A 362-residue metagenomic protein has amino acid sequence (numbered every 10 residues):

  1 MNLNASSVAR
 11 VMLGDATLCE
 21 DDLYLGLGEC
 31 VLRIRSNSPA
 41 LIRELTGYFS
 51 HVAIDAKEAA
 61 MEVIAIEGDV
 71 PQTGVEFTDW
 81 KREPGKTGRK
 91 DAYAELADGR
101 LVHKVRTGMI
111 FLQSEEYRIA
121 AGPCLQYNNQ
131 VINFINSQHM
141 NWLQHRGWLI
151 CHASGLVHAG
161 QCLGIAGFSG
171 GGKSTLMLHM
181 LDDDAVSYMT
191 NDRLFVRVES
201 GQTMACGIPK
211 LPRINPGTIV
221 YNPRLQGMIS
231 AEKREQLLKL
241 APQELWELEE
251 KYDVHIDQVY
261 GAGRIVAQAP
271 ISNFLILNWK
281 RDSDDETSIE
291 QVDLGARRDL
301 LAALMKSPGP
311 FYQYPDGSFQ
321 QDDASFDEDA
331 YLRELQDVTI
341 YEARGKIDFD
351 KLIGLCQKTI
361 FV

Functional and structural regions predicted by a protein language model:
M1-A166, D183-M189, L194-V362: A noncatalytic interaction/capping subdomain that flanks phosphate/NTP-handling catalytic cores
S169-G170: Walker A (P-loop) phosphate-binding loop of P-loop NTPases
K173: Conserved lysine of the Walker
L176-M177: Post-Walker A alpha-helix
M180: Aromatic pocket-lining residues of Rossmann-like dinucleotide-binding sites
